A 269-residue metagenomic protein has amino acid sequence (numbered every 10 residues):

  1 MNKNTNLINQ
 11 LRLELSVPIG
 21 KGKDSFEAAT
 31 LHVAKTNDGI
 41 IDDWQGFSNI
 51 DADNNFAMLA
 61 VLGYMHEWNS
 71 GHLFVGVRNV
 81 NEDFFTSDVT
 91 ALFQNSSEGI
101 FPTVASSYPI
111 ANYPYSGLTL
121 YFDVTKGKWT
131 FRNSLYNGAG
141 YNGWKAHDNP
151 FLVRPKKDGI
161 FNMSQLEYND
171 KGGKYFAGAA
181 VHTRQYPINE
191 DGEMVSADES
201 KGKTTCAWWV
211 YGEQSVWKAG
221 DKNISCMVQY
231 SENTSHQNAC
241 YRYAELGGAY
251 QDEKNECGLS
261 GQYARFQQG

Functional and structural regions predicted by a protein language model:
M1, D38-G46, S96-V104, A139-D148 (+2 more regions): Flexible, solvent-exposed coil segments and beta strand-coil junctions, predominantly the extracellular/periplasmic
M1, G63-W68, E82, W208-V210 (+1 more regions): Hydrophobic/aromatic-rich, well-ordered segments within soluble, folded domains that form packed cores
N2-L7, D51-N54, I110-N112, L152-D158 (+2 more regions): Replace "Gram-negative outer membrane beta-barrel proteins" with "bacterial and organellar outer membrane beta-barrel
K3, K21-K23, K35, K126-K128 (+7 more regions): Context-gated lysine
N6-G138, Y168, N238-E245, Q251-G269: Outer membrane beta-barrel
T119-L120, L152-V153, S164-Q165, D198 (+1 more regions): Generic recognition of flexible, low-complexity loop/linker segments
W129-P187: Loop-centered beta-sheet repeat module
S134, N169-G269: Detector for outer-membrane/organellar transmembrane beta-barrel domains, recognizing the amphipathic beta-strand
